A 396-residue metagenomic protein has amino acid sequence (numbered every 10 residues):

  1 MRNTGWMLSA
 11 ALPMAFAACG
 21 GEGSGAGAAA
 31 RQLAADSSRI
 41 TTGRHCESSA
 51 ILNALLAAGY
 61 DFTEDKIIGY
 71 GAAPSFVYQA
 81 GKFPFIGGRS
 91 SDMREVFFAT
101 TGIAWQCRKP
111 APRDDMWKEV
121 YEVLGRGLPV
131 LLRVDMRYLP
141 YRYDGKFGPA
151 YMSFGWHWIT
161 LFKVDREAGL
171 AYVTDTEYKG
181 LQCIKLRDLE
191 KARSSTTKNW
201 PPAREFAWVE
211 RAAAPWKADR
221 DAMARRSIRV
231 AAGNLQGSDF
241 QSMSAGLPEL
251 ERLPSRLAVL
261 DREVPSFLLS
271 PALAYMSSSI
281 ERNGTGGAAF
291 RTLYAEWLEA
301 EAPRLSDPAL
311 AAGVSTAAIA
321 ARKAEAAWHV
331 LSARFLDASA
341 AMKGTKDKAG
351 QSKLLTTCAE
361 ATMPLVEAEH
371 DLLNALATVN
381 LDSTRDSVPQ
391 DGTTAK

Functional and structural regions predicted by a protein language model:
M1-L8: Bacterial N-terminal signal peptides that target proteins for export
G5, G23-G27, G392: Residue-identity detector for glycine
A17-A18: C-terminal motif of bacterial Sec signal peptides marking the signal peptidase cleavage site
A29-E119, R220, R226-I228: Cysteine-nucleophile protease catalytic domains, especially the papain-like/related folds used in DUB/UBL proteases
D61-Y78, A111-D175: Active-site-adjacent substructure of cysteine-protease-like catalytic cores
G88-P140, A203-V230, G237-F240: Predominantly the structural core of cysteine protease catalytic domains
M152, V164-G286, F290-L293: Noncatalytic regulatory segments and standalone regulatory/sensor domains
Y275-K396: Charged, long alpha-helical assembly modules
